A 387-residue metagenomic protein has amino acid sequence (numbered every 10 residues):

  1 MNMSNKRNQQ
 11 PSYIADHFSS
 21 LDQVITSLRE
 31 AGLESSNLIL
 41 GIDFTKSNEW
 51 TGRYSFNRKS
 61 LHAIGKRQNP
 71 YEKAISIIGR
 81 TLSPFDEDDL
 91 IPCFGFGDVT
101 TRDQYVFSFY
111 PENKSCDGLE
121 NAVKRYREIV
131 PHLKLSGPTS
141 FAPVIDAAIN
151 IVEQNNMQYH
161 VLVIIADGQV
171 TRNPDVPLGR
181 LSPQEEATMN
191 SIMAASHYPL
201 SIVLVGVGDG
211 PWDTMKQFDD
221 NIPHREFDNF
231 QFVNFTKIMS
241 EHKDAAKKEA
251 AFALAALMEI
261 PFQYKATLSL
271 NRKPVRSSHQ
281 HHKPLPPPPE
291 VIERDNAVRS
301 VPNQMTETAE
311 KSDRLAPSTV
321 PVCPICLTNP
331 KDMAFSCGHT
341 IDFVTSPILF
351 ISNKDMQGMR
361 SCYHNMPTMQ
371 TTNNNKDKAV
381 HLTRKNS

Functional and structural regions predicted by a protein language model:
K6-I39, F44-N57, I149-E153: Acidic, polar low-complexity linker/tail segments
D22-S27, I64, I75-T81, I145-V152 (+5 more regions): Eukaryotic intrinsically disordered and solvent-exposed regulatory patches
E34-K114, V144, V161-I165, S196-D209: Von Willebrand factor
K46-W50, P84-F85, T100-Q104, V152-Q154 (+8 more regions): Eukaryotic short linear interaction motifs
K73, P111-Q158, D213: Von Willebrand factor
Y105-E120, D209-L268: Von Willebrand factor A/integrin I-like adhesion domains
A142-H197: Exposed acidic/Ser/Thr-rich ligand/metal-binding surfaces
D313-S387: RING-type zinc-finger domain of E3 ubiquitin ligases
